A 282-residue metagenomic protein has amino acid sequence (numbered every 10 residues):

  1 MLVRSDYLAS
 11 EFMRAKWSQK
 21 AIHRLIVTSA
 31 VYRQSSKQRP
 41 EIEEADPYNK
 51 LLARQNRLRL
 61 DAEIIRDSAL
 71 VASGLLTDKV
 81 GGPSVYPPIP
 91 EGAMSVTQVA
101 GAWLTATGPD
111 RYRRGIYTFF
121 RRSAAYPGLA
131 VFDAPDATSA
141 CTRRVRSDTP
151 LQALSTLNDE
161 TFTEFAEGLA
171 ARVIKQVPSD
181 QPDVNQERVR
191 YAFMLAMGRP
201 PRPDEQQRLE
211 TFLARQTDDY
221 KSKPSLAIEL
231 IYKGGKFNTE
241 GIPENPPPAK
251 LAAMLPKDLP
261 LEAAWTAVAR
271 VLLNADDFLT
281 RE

Functional and structural regions predicted by a protein language model:
M1-A9, Q19-H23, L209: Extended, hydrophobic alpha-helical segments in both membrane/secreted and soluble proteins
R4-L8, Q152, A192: Short, hydrophobic/aromatic alpha-helical segments in well-folded domains
D6, D204-Q207, Y220-P224: Extended hydrophobic/aromatic segments used for targeting, binding, or gating
M13, K20, R33-R188, P200 (+1 more regions): An acidic, gly/pro-interrupted, aromatic-rich
W17-T28, S222, E229: Short amphipathic alpha-helical interface segments
R24-V31, A171, F193-M194, E210-A214 (+1 more regions): Short amphipathic alpha-helical surface patches that mediate protein-protein
Q186-M197, Q206-F212: A short amphipathic alpha-helical interaction element
F212-N245: Charged, solvent-exposed helices and adjacent loops that form client-binding or oligomerization surfaces
